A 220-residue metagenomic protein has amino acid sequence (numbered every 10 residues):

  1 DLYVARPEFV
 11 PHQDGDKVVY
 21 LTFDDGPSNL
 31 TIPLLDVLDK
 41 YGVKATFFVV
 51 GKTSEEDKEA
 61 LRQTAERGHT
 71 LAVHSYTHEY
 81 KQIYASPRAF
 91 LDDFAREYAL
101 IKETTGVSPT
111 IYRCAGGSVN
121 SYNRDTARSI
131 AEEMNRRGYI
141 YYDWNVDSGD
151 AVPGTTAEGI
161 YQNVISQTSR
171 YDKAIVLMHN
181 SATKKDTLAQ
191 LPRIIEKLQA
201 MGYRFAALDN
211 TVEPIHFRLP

Functional and structural regions predicted by a protein language model:
D1-A89, D93-S108, K197, E213: Active-site beta->alpha N-cap acidic-glycine motif
E55, H78-Q199, Y203-R204, N210-P220: Catalytic domains of cell-wall/extracellular-matrix polysaccharide-remodeling enzymes, centered on de-N-acetylation
